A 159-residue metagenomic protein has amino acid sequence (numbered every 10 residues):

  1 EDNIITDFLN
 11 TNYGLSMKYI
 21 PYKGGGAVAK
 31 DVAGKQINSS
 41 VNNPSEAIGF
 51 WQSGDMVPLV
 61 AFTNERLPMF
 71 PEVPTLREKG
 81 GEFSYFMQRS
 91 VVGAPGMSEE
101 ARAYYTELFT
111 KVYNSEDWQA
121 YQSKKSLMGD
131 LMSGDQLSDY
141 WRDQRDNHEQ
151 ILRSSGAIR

Functional and structural regions predicted by a protein language model:
E1-R159: Conserved, function-defining micro-sites of small-solute handling proteins
